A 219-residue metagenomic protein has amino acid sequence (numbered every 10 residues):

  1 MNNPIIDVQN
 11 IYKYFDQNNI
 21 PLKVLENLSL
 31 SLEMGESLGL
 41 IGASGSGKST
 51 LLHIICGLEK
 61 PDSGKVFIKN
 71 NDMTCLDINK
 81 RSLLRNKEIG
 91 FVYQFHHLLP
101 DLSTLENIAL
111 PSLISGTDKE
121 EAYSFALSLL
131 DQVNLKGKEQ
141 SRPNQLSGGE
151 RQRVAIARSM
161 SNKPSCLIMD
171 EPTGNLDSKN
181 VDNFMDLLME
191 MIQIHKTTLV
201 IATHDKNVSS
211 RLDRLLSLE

Functional and structural regions predicted by a protein language model:
M1-N2: Short, low-complexity, intrinsically disordered N-terminal peptides in bacterial proteins
I5-I6, I11-L28, L32-R211, L215-L218: ABC family nucleotide-binding domain
